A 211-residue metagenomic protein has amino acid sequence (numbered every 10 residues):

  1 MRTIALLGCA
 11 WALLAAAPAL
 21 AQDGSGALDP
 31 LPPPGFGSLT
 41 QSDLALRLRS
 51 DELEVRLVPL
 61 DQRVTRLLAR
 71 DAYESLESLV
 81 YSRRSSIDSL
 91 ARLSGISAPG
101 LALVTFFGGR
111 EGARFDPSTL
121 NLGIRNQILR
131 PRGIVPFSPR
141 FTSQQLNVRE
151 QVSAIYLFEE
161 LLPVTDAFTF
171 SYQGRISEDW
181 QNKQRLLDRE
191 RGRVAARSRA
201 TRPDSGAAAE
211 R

Functional and structural regions predicted by a protein language model:
M1-I4: Positively charged n-region of N-terminal signal peptides that target proteins for export
A16-A17: N-terminal signal peptide c-region/cleavage motif recognized by signal peptidases
Q22-R211: Conserved functional micro-motifs across diverse proteins
